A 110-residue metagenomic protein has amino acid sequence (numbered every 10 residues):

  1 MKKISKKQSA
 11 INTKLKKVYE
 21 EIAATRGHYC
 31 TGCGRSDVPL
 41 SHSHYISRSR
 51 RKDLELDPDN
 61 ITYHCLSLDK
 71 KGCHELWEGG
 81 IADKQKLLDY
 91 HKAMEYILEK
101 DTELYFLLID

Functional and structural regions predicted by a protein language model:
M1-G27, G34-D37, H91-D110: A boundary/linker detector
A23-R26, P58, C65: Residue-level signal for mature regions of secreted extracellular proteins and peptides
T25, R50, L76, G80-D83 (+2 more regions): A generic structural signal for solvent-exposed, polar alpha-helical segments
T31-N60: Histidine-centered nuclease catalytic patch
V38, I61-D89: Short Cys/His-centered divalent metal-binding micro-motifs
Y45-K52, K84-I97: Short cysteine/histidine-rich metal-coordination sites, predominantly Zn2+-binding motifs
